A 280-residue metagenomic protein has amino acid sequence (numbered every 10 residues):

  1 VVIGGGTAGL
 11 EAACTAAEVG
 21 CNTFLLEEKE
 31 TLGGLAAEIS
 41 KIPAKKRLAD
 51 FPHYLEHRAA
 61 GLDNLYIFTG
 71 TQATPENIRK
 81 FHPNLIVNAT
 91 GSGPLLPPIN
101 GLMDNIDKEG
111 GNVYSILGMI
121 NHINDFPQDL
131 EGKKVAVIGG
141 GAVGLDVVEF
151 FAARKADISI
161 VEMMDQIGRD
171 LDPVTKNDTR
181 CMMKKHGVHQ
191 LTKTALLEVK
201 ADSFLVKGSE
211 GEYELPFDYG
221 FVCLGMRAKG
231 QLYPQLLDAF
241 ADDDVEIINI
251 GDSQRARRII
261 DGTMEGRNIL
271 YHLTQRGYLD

Functional and structural regions predicted by a protein language model:
V1-F24, A142-A152: N-terminal Rossmann-like FAD-binding beta1-loop-alpha1 element of flavoenzymes
V2, L25, V137-I138, I160: Hydrophobic Val/Ile/Leu positions in short beta-strands of Rossmann-like dinucleotide-binding domains
G6-A8, T31, S92, G141-V143 (+2 more regions): Residue-level detector of alpha-helix initiation sites
L25-G61, V148-T194, Q254, D280: Rossmann-like dinucleotide-binding cores of NAD(P)H-dependent redox enzymes
R58-G61, I67-T69, E76, L95-R154 (+1 more regions): Glycine-rich dinucleotide-binding loop and its adjacent helix/turn
F68-F81, T192-S203: A conserved short coil-to-beta-strand element within the FAD-binding core of flavoproteins
N84-N121, K207-S253: Glycine-rich beta-alpha-beta "Rossmann" dinucleotide-binding loop(s) and their flanking helix/strand
V143-V148, G168-T175, F240, D244 (+1 more regions): A conserved FAD-binding loop/helix module that cradles the flavin
